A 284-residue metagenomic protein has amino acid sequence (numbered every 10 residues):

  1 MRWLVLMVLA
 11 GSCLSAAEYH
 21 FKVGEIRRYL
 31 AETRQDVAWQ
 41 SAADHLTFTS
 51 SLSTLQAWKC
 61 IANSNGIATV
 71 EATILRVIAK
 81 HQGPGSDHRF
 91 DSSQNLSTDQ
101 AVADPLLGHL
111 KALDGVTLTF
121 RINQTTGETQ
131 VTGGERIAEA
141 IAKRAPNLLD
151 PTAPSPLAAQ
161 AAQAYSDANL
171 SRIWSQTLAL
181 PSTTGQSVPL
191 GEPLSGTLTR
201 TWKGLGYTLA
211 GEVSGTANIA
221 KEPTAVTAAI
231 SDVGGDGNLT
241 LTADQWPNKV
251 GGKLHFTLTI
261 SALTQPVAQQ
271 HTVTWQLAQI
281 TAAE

Functional and structural regions predicted by a protein language model:
W3-S12: Sec-dependent N-terminal signal peptides
A17-E284: Signature of exported/secreted
